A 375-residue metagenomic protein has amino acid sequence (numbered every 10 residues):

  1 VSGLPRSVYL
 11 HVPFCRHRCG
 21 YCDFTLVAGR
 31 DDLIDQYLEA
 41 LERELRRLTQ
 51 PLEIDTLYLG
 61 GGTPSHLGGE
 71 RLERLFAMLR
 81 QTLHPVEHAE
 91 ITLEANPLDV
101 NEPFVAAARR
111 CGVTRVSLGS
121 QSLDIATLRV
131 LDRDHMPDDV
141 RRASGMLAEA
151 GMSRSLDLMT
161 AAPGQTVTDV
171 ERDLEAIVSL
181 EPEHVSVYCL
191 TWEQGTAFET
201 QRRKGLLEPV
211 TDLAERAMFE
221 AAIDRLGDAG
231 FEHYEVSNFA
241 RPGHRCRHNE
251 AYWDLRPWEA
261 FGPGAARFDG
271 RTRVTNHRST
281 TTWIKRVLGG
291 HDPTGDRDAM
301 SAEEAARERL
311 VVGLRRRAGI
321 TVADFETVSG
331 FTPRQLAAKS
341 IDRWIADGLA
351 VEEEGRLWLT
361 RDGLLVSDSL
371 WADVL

Functional and structural regions predicted by a protein language model:
S2-S7, L26-L48, L52-F331: C-terminal scaffold of the Radical SAM
L10: Conserved N-terminal Rossmann-fold NAD(P)-binding element of oxidoreductases
P13-L26: Local cysteine-cluster metal-coordination motifs and their immediate loop/turn environment, predominantly Fe-S cluster
V322-A323, Q335-A337, E352: Extended hydrophobic-aromatic, low-complexity segments
F331-I345: Short amphipathic alpha-helical interaction segments
I345-G355: A short, conserved structural fragment
R356-T360: Minor-groove-contacting beta-hairpin "wing" of winged helix-turn-helix DNA-binding domains
D362-L375: Short, amphipathic alpha-helical interaction segments positioned at domain boundaries
